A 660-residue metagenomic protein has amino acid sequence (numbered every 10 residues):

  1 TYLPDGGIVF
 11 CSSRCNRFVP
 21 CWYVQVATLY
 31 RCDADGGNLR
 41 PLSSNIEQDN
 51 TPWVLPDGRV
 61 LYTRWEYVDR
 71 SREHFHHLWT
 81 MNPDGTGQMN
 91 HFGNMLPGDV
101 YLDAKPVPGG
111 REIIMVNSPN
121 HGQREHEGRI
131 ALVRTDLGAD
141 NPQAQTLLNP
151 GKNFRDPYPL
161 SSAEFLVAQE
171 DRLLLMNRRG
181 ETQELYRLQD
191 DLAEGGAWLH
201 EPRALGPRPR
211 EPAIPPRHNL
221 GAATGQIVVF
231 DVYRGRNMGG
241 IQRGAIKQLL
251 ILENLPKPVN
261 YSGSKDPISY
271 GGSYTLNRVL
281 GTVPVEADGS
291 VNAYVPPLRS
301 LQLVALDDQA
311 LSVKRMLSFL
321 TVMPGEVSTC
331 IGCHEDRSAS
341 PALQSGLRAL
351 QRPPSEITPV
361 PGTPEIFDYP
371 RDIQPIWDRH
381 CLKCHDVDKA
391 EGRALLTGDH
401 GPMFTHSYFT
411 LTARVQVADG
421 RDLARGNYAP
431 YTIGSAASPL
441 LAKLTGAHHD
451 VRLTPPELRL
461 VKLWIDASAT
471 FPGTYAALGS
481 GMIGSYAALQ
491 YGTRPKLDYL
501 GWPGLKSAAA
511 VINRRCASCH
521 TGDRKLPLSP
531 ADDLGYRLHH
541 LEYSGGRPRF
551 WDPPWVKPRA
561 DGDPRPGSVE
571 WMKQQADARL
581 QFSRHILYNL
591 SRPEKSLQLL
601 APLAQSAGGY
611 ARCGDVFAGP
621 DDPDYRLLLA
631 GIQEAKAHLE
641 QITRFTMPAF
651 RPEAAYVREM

Functional and structural regions predicted by a protein language model:
L3-D5, L55-D57, P108-G109, L160-S161 (+1 more regions): Residue-level detector of Asp-centered blade-edge/turn motifs that repeat once per structural unit in beta-propeller
I8-S13, V60-W65, E112-N117, P159 (+1 more regions): Residue position within the beta-strands of beta-propeller blades
R14-C15, E66-Y67, N117-H121, D171 (+2 more regions): Residue-level signature of beta-propeller blades and closely related beta-rich strand-turn architectures in secreted
F18-L29, R70-W79, G122-R134, D171-M176: Structural motif
Q25, Q48-N50, H74, D99-L102 (+4 more regions): Beta-rich catalytic cores
H91-D103, A139-E164, A168-E170, R179-R210: Conserved blade-ending motifs and adjacent loop-strand segments that build the rim/top face of beta-propeller domains
L132-D140, N177-E181, P256: Short loop/turn segments immediately following beta-strands, especially the blade-tip and inter-blade linker loops
A204-E211, H218, I241-I246, L298-S300 (+2 more regions): Aromatic- and Gly/Pro-enriched helix-to-coil junctions and flexible linker segments
